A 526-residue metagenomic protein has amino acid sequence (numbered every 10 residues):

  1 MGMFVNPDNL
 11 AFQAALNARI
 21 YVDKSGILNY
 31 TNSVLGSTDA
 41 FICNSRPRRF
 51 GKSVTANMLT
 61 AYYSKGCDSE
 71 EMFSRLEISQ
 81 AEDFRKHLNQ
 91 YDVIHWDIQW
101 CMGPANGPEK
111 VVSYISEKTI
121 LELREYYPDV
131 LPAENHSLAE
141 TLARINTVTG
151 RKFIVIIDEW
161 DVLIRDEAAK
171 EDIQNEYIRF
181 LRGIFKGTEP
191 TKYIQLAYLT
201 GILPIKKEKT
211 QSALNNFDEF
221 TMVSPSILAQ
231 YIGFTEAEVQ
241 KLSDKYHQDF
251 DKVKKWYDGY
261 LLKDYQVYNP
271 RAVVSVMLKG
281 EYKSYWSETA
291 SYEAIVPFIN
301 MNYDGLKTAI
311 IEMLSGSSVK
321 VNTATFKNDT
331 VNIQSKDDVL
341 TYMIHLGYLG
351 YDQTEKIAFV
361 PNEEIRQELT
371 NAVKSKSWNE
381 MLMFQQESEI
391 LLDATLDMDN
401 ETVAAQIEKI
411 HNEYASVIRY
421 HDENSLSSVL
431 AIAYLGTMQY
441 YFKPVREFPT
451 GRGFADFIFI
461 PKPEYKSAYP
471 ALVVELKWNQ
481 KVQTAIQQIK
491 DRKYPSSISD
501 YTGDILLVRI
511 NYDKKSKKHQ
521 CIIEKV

Functional and structural regions predicted by a protein language model:
M1-D422, T437: Phosphate-binding site recognition
R144-T149, M438-A468: Active-site metal-binding core of divalent-cation-utilizing nuclease and nuclease-like domains
I154, P470-V474, L506: Structural motif
Q174-F180, W478-P495: Mg2+/Mn2+-dependent nuclease catalytic core
G183-T191, T341-L349, A431-G436, Q488-V508: Metal-dependent nuclease catalytic cores in nucleic-acid-processing enzymes, especially RNase H-like/related
A415-G451, A455: Catalytic cores of nuclease domains that cleave nucleic-acid phosphodiester backbones
L430, A455-P461, Y469-Q480, R492: Conserved catalytic cores of phosphodiester-cleaving nucleases, focusing on short active-site segments
S497, G503-V526: Domain-level recognition of nuclease-like catalytic cores that cleave nucleotide substrates
